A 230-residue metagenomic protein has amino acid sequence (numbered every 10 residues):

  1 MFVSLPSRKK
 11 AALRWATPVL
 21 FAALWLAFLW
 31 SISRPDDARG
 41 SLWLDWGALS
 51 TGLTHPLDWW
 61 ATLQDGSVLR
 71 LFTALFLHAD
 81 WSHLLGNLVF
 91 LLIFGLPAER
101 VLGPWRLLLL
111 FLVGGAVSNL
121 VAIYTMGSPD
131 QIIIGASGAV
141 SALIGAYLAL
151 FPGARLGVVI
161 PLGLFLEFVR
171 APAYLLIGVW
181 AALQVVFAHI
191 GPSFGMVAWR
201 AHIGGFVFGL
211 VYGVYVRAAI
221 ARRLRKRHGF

Functional and structural regions predicted by a protein language model:
M1-F230: A detector for small-residue-rich transmembrane helices and their helix-helix packing motifs
